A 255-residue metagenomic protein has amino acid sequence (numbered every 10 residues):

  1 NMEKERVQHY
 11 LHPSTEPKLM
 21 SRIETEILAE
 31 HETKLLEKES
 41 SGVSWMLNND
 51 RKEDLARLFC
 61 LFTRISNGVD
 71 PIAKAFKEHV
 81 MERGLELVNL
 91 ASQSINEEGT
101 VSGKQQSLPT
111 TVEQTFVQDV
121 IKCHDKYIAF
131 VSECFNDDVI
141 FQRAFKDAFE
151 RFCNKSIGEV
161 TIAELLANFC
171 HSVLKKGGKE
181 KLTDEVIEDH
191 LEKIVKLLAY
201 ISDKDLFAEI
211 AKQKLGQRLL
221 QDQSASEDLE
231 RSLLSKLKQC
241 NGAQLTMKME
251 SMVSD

Functional and structural regions predicted by a protein language model:
N1-D255: Eukaryotic scaffold/interaction segments
